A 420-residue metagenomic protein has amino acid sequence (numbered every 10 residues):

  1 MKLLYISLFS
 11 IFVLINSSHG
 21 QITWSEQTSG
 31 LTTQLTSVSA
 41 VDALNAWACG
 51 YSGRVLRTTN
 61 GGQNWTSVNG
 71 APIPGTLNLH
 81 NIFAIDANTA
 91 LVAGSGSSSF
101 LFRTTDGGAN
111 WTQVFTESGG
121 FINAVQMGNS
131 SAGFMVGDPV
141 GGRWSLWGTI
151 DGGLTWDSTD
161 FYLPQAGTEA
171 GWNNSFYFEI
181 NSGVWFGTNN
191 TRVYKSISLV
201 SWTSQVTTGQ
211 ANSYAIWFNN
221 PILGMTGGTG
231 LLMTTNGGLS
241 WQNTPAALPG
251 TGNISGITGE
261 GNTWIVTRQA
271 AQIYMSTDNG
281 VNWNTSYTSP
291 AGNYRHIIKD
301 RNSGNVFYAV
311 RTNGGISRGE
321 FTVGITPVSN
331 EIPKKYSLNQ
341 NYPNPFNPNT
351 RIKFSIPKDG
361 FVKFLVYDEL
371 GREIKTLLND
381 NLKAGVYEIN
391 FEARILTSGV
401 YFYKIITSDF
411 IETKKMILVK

Functional and structural regions predicted by a protein language model:
M1-L4: Positively charged n-region of N-terminal signal peptides that target proteins for export
S7-L14: Bacterial N-terminal signal peptides
N16-G20: Sec/Tat signal peptide C-region and signal peptidase I cleavage site
Q21-V323: Residue-level hotspots at or immediately adjacent to binding/recognition sites across diverse folds
T326-Y342, F346-V366, Y387-I395, T407-F410: Glycine-centered coil/turn sites that cap beta-strands in beta-rich domains
Y367-I374, Y401: Short, glycine-anchored, charge-dense loop/turn motifs used at functional sites
S398-K420: C-terminal tail/sorting-segment detector
